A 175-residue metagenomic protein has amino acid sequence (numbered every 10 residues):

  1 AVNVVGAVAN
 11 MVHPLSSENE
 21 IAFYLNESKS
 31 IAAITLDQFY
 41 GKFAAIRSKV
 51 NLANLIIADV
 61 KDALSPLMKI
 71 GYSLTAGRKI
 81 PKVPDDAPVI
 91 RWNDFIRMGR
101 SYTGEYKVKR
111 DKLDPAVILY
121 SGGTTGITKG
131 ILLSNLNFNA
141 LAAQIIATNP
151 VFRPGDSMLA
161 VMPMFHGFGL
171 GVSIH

Functional and structural regions predicted by a protein language model:
A1-V8, S157, G169-H175: Conserved short alpha-helical elements in the N-terminal third of ANL/AMP-binding
V2, A33, P115, S121-T124 (+2 more regions): Conserved S/T- and glycine-rich ATP-binding loop of Class I adenylate-forming
V4-D94: Structural core segment of the AMP-binding/adenylate-forming
H13, V161-H166: Conserved AMP-binding
S17, I127, H166: Nucleotide-sugar-dependent glycosyltransferase donor-binding/catalytic pocket residues
N19, I31, N93, L113 (+2 more regions): Structural detector for helix-capping/boundary residues
P81-Y120, I127, P150-S157: Conserved pre-ATP/AMP-binding loop-to-beta segment of ANL
R97-Y102, I131-R153, V161-M162: Conserved structural elements of the adenylate-forming
